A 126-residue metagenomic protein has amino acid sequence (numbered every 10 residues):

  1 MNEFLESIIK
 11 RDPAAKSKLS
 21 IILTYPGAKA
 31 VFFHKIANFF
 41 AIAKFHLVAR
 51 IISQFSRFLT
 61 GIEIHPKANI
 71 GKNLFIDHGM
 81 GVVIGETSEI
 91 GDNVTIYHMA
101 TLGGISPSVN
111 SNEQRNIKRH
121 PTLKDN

Functional and structural regions predicted by a protein language model:
M1-T60: Terminal amphipathic alpha-helical/low-complexity segments used for targeting or macromolecular assembly
I42-N126: Flexible, glycine/small-residue-enriched loop-and-beta-strand segment within the central core of proteins
